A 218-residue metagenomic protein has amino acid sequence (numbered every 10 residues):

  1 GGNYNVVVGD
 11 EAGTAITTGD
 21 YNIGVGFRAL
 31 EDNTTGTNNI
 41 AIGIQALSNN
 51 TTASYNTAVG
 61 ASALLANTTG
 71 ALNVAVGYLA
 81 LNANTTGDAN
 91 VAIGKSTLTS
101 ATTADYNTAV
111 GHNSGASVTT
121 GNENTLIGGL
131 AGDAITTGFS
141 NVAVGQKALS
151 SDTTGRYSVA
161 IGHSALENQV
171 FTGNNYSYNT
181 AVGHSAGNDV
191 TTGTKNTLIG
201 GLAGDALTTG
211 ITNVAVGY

Functional and structural regions predicted by a protein language model:
G1-Y218: Glycine- and small/polar-enriched repetitive beta-structure motifs of secreted/surface proteins
